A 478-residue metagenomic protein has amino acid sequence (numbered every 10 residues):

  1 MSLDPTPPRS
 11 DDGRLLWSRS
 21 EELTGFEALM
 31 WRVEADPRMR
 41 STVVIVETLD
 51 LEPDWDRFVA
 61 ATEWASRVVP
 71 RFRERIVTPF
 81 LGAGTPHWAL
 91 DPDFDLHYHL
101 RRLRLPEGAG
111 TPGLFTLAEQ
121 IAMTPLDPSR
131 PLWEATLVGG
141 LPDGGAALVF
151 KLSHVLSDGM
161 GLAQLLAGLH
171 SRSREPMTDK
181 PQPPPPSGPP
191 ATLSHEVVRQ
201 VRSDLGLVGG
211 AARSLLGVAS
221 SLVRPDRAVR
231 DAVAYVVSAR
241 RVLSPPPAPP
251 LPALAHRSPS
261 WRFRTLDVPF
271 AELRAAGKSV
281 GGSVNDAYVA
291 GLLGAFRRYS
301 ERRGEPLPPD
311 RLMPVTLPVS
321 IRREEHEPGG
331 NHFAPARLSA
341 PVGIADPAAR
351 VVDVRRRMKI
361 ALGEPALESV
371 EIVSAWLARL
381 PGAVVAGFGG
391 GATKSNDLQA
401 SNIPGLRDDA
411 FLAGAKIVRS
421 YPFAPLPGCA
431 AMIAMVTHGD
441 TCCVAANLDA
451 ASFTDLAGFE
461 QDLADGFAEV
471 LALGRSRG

Functional and structural regions predicted by a protein language model:
S2-E27, A35-P37, T42-C429, I433-A464 (+1 more regions): Soluble acyl-CoA-dependent acyltransferase catalytic core bearing the H(X)4D motif
